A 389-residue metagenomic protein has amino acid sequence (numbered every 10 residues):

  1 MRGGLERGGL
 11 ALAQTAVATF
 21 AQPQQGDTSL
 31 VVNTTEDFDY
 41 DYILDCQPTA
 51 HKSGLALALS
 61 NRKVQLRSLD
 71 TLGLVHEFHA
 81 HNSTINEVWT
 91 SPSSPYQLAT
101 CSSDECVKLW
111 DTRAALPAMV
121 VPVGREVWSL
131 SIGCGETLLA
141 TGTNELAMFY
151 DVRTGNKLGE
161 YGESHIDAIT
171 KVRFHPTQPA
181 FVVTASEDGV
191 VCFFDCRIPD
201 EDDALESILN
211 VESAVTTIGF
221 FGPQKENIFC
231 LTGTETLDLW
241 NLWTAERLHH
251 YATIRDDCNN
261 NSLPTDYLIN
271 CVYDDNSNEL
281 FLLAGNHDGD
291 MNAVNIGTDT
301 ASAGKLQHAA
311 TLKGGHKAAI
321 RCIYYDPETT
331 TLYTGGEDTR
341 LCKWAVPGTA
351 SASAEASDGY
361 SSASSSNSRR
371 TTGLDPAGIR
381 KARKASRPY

Functional and structural regions predicted by a protein language model:
M1-G4, A385-Y389: A positional/structural detector of protein chain ends, strongest at the extreme C-terminus and weakly at the extreme
G4-Y42, T71, G304-L312: A short helix->beta-strand "capping" segment at the edge of beta-propeller domains
T15, R62, G73, Y96 (+10 more regions): Repetitive beta-architecture junctions, highlighting loop-to-beta-strand starts across blade-like repeats
T35-I43, F78-I85, V121-V127, G162-I169 (+5 more regions): WD40/WD-repeat beta-propeller blade N-cap
D37-R62: Beta-strand-rich domains and repeat architectures in extracellular enzymes and scaffolds, especially beta-propellers
L57-H76, A301, C342-W344: Beta-propeller domains
E87-L268: WD40 beta-propeller repeat blades
I198-T329, T334, K343-A356: Structured C-terminal portions of repeat-based eukaryotic scaffold domains
